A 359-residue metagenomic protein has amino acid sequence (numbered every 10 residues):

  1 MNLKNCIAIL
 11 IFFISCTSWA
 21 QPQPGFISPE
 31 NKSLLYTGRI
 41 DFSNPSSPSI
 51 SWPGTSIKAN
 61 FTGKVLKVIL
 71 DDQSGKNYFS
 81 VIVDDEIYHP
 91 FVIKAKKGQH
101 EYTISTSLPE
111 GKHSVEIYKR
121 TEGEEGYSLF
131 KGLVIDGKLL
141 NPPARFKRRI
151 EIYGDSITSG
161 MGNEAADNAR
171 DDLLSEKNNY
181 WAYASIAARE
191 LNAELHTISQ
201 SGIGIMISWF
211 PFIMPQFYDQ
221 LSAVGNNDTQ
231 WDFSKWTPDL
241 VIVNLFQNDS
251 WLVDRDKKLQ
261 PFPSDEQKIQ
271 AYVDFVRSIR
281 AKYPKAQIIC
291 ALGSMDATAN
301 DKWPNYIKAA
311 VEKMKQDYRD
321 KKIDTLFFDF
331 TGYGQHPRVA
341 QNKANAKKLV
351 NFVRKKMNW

Functional and structural regions predicted by a protein language model:
M1-I7: Bacterial N-terminal signal peptides that target proteins for export
C6, F12, C16-Y153, T158-E176 (+1 more regions): N-terminal secretory targeting modules
P53-G54, R120-Y127, N163, N168-P261 (+4 more regions): Conserved SGNH/GDSL esterase-like catalytic core that processes O-acyl groups on lipids and polysaccharides
R149-Y153, T158, L195-S199, D239-L245 (+2 more regions): Structural recognition of the beta-strand scaffold that forms the well-ordered cores of secreted hydrolase catalytic
A184-L195, F275-Q287, M314-D320: A structural motif corresponding to the C-terminal end of an alpha-helix and its immediate exit/capping segment
Y272-V276, K308-V311: Generic structural signal for well-ordered alpha-helices, preferentially at hydrophobic/aromatic core positions
Y283-Y318, T325: C-terminal hydrophobic structural anchor segments that stabilize assembly/packing rather than catalytic chemistry
G334-W359: Histidine-centered active-site loop/cap adjacent to the catalytic His in serine esterases/O-acetyl transfer systems
